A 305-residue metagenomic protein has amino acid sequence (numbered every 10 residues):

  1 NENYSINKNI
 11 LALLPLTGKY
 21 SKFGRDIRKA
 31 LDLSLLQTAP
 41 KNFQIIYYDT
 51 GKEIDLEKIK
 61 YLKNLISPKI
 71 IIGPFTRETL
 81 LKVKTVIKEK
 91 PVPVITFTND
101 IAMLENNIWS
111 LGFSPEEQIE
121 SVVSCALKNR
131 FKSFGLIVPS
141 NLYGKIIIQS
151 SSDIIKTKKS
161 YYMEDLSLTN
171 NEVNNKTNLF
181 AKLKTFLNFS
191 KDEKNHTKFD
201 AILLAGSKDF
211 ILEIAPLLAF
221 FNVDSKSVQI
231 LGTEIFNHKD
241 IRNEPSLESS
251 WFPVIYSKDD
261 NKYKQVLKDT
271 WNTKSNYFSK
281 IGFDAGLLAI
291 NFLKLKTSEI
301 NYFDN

Functional and structural regions predicted by a protein language model:
N1-N305: Extracytosolic ligand-binding ectodomains
